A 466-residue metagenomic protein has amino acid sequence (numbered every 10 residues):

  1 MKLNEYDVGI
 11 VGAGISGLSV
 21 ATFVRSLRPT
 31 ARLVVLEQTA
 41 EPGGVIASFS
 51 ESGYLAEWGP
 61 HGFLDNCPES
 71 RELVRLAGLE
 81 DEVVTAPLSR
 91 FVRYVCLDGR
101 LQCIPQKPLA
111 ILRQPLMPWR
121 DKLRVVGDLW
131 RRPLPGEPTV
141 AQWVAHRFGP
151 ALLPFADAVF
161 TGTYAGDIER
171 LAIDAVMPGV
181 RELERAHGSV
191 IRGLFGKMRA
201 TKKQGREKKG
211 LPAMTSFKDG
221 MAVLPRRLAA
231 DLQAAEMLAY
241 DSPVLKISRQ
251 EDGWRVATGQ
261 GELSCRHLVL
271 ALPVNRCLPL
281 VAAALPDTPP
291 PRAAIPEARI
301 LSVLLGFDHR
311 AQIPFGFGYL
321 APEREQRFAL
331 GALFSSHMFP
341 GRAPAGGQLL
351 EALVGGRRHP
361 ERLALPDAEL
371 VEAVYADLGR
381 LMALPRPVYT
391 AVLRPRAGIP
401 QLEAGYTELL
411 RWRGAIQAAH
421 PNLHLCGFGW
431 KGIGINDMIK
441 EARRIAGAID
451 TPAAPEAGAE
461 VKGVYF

Functional and structural regions predicted by a protein language model:
L3, Y240-L350, G355-A364, A368 (+3 more regions): Mid-domain catalytic core of redox enzymes that form a hydrophobic substrate pocket/lid adjacent to a catalytic redox
Y6-V35, D450: N-terminal Rossmann-like FAD-binding beta1-loop-alpha1 element of flavoenzymes
S16, E41, N275: Conserved Rossmann-like nucleotide-cofactor binding loop
T22, S26, S48, A230 (+6 more regions): Short, well-ordered alpha-helices that flank and scaffold nucleotide-derived cofactor binding pockets
R25-E51: Glycine-rich FAD pyrophosphate-binding loop
V45, P105-L109, F315-G316, G331-F466: Conserved flavin/dinucleotide-binding core of flavoenzymes
S52-R132, A158, P178: Dinucleotide-binding Rossmann-like beta1-alpha1 core, especially the glycine-rich loop that anchors the ADP
G127-K246: Active-site/ligand-binding neighborhood in enzyme catalytic cores
